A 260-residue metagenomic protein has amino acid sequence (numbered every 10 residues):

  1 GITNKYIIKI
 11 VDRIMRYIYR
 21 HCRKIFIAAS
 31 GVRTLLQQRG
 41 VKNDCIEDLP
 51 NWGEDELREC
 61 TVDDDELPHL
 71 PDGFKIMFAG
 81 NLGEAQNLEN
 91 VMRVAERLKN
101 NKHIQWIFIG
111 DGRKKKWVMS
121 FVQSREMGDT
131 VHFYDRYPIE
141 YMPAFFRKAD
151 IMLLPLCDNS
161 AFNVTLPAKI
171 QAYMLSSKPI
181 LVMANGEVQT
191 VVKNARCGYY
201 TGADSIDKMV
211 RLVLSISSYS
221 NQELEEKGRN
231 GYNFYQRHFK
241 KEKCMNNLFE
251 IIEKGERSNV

Functional and structural regions predicted by a protein language model:
K5-I25: Membrane-proximal helix-turn-helix segments that form the acceptor-binding/catalytic region of lipid-linked
G31, N51-W52: Carbohydrate-associated surface elements
P68-A95, I107: Conserved donor-binding/catalytic core segment of Leloir-type glycosyltransferases
Q86, P138-F145, M152-M174, L181-T190: Nucleotide-sugar-dependent
I109-G110, K116-P143: Nucleotide-activated donor-binding/catalytic signature segment of Leloir-type glycosyltransferases, i.e., the conserved
Q189-S215: Change "using UDP/GDP/dTDP sugars" to "using nucleotide sugars
S215, Q222-H238, E250: A short, well-ordered alpha-helix in the C-terminal region of glycosyltransferases
S218-Y219, K240-V260: C-terminal alpha-helical cap of glycosyltransferases
